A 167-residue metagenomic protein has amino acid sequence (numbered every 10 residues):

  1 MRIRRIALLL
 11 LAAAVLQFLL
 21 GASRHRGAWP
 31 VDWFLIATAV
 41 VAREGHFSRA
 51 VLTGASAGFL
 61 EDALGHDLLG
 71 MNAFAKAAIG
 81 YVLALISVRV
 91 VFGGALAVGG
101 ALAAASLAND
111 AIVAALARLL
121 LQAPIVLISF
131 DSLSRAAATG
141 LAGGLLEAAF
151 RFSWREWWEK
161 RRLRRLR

Functional and structural regions predicted by a protein language model:
M1-R167: Terminal, non-globular segments
